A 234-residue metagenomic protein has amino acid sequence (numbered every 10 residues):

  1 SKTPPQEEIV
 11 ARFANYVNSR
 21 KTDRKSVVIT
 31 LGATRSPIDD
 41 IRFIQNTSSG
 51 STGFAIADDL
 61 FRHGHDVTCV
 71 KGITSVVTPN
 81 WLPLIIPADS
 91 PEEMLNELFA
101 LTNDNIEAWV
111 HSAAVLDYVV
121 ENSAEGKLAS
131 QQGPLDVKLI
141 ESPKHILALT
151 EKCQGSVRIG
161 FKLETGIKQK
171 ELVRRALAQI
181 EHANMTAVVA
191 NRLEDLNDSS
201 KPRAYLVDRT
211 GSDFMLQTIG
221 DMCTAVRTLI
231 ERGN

Functional and structural regions predicted by a protein language model:
S1-N234: A cross-family phosphate/adenosyl-ligand binding-site feature
